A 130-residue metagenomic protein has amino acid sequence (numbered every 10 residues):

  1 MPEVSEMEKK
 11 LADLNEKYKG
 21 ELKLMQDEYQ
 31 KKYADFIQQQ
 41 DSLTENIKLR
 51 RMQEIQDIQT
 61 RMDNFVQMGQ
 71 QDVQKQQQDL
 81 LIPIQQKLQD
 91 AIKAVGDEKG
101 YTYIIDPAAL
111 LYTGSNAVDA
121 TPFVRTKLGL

Functional and structural regions predicted by a protein language model:
M1-L130: Amphipathic, charged alpha-helical segments and their helix-to-coil junctions in extracytoplasmic/peripheral assemblies
